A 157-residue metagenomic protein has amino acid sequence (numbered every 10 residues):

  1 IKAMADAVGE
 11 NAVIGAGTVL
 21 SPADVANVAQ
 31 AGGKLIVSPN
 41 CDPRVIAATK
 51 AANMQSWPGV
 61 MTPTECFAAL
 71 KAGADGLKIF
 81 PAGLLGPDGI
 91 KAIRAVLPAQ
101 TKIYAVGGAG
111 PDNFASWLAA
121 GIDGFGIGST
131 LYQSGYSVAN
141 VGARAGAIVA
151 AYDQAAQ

Functional and structural regions predicted by a protein language model:
I1-T62: Glycine/small-residue-rich loop that forms an oxyanion/phosphate-binding "nest" at active or ligand-binding sites
A3, N27, A48, A68 (+3 more regions): Well-formed, non-transmembrane alpha-helical positions, independent of function
D6-A12, L97-Q100, A155-Q157: Short helix-capping segments at alpha-helix termini
A7, T49-M54, L118, S134-Q157: C-terminal helical cap(s) of enzyme catalytic domains, especially alpha/beta-barrels
I14-G17, I36-S38, S56-G59, L77-I79 (+2 more regions): Hydrophobic faces of well-ordered beta-strands that scaffold small-molecule active sites in alpha/beta enzyme cores
S21-A31, T64-A72, A109-F125: Catalytic cores of alpha/beta
A29-A31, K50-A52, T62-P63, F67-K91 (+1 more regions): Glycine/Thr-rich beta-alpha phosphate-binding loop at enzyme active sites
L35-V45, I79-G86, A120-R144: Glycine-rich phosphate-binding active-site loops on the catalytic face of alpha/beta enzymes
